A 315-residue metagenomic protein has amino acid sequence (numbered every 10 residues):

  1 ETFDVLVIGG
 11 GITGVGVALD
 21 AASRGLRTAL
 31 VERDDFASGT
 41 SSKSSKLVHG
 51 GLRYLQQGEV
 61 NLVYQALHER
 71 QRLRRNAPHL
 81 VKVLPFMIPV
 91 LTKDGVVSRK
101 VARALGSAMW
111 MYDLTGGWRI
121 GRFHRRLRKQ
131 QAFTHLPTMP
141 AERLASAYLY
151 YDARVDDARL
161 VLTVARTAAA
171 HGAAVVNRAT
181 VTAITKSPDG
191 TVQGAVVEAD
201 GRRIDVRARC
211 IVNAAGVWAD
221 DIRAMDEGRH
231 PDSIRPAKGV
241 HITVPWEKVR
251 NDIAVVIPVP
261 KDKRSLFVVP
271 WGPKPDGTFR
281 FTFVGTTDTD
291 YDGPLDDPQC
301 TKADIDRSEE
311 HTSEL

Functional and structural regions predicted by a protein language model:
E1-T13: Beta1/beta-strand and adjacent pyrophosphate-binding region of the FAD-binding site in flavoprotein oxidoreductases
F3, G201-C210: Core beta-strand elements of the Rossmann-like FAD/NAD(P) dinucleotide-binding domain in flavoenzyme oxidoreductases
A18, A22, A169: Gly/Ala-rich phosphate-binding loop of Rossmann-like dinucleotide-binding domains, activating on the conserved
A22-S42: Glycine-rich FAD pyrophosphate-binding loop
V31, H79-P85, V181, D205-V206 (+2 more regions): Active-site substrate-recognition segment that forms the wall of the catalytic cavity or substrate channel
K46-H135, S265-L266: Dinucleotide-binding Rossmann-like beta1-alpha1 core, especially the glycine-rich loop that anchors the ADP
F133-H171, G194-V196, V206, T287-D296: Helix-loop-beta segment of a Rossmann-like dinucleotide-binding subdomain
N177-Q193: A conserved short coil-to-beta-strand element within the FAD-binding core of flavoproteins
